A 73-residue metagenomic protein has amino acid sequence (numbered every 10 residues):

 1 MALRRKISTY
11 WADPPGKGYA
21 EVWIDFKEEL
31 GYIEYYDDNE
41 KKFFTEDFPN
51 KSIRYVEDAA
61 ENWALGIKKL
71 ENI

Functional and structural regions predicted by a protein language model:
M1-G31: Short N-terminal "domain-start" leader segments that mark the transition from disordered tails or signal peptides into
A2, D38-I73: Mixed-charge, Lys/Arg-enriched low-complexity segments
Y10-A12, E21, Y36, F44 (+1 more regions): Short, flexible coil/linker segments at or flanking structured domains
I24-F44: Short aromatic-glycine-(Arg/Gly/Cys) micro-motifs in beta-strand/loop hairpins
